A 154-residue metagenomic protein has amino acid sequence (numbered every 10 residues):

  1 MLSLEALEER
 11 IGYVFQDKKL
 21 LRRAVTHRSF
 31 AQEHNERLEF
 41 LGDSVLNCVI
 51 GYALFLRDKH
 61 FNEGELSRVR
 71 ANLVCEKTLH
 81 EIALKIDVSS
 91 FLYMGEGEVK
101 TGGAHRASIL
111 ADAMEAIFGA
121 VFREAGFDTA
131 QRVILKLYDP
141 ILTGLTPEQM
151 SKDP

Functional and structural regions predicted by a protein language model:
M1-P154: Double-stranded RNA-binding/processing signature
